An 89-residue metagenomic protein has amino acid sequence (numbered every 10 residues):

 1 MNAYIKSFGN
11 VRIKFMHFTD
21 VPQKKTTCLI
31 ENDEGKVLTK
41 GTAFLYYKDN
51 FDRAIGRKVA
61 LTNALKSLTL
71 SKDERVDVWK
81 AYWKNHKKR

Functional and structural regions predicted by a protein language model:
M1-R89: Catalytic phosphate/metal-binding cores of nucleic-acid and nucleotide-processing enzymes, i.e., regions that mediate
